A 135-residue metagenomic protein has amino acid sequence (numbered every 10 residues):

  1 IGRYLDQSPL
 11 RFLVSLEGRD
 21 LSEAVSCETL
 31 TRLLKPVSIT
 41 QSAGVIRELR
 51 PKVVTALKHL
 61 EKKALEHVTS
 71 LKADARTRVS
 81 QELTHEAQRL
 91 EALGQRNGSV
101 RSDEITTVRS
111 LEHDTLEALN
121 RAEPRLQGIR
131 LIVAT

Functional and structural regions predicted by a protein language model:
I1-T135: Charged, non-catalytic accessory extensions
